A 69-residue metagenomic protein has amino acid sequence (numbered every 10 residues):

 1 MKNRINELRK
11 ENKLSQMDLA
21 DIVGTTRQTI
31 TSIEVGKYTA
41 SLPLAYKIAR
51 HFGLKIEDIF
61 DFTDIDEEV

Functional and structural regions predicted by a protein language model:
N3-I22: Short basic helix-loop element that most often maps to the first helix and adjoining turn of HTH DNA-binding modules
M17, Q28, E57: Key DNA-contact positions within bacterial/archaeal DNA-binding proteins
T25-Y38: Recognition helix of helix-turn-helix/homeodomain-like DNA-binding domains that insert into the DNA major groove
K37-K47, D66: Short, basic-rich loop-to-helix N-cap that marks the start of a DNA-contacting helix
P43-D58: DNA major-groove recognition helix of helix-turn-helix/homeodomain DNA-binding modules
F60-V69: Short, charged recognition helix plus adjacent turn of helix-turn-helix-like nucleic-acid-binding domains
